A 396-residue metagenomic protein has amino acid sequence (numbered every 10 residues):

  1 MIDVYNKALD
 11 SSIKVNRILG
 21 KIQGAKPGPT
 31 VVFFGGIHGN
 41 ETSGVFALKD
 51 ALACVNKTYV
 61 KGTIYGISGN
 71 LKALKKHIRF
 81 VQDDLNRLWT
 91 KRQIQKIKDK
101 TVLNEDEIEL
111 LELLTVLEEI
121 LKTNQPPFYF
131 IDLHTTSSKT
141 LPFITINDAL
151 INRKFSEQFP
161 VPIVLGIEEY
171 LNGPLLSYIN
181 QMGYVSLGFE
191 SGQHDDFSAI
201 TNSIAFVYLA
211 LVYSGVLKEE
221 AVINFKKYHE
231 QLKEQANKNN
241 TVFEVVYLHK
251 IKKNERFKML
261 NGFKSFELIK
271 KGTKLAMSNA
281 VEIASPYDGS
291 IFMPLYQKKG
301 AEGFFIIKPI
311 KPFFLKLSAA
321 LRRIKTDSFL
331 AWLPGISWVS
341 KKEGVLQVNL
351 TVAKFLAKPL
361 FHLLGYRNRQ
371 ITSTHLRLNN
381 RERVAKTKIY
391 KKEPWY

Functional and structural regions predicted by a protein language model:
M1-Y396: Structured catalytic-domain cores with a bias toward divalent-metal coordination
